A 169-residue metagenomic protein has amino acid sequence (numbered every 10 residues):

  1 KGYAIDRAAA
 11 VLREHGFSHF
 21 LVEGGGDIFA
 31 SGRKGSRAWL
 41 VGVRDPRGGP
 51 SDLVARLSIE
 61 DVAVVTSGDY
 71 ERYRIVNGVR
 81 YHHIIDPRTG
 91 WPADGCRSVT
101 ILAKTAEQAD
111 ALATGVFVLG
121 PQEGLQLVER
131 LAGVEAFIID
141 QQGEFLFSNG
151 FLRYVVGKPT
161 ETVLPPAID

Functional and structural regions predicted by a protein language model:
G2-D169: Mature catalytic core of soluble alpha/beta enzymes
